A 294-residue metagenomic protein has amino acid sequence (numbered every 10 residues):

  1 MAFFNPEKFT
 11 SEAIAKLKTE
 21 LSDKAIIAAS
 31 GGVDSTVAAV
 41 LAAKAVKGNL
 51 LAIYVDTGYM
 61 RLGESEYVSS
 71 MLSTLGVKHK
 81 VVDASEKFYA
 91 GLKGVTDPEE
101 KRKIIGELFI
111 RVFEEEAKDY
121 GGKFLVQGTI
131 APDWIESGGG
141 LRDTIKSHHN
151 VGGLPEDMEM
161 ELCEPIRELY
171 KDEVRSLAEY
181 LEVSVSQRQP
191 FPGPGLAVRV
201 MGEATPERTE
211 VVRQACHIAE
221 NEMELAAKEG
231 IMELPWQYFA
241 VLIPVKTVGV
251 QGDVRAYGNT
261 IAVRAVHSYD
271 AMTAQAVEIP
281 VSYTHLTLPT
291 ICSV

Functional and structural regions predicted by a protein language model:
M1-L286, S293: ATP/NTP-dependent adenylation/nucleotidyl-transfer catalytic domains that generate, transfer, or process NMP-activated
